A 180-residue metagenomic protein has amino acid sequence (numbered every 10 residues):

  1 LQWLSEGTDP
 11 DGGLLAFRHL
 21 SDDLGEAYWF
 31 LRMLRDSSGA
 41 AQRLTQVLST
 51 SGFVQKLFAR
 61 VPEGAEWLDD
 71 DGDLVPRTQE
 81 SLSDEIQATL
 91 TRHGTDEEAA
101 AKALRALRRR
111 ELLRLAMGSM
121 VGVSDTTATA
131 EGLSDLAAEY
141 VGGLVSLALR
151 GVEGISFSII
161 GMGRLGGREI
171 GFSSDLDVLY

Functional and structural regions predicted by a protein language model:
L1-Y180: Non-catalytic regulatory/linker segments of enzymes
